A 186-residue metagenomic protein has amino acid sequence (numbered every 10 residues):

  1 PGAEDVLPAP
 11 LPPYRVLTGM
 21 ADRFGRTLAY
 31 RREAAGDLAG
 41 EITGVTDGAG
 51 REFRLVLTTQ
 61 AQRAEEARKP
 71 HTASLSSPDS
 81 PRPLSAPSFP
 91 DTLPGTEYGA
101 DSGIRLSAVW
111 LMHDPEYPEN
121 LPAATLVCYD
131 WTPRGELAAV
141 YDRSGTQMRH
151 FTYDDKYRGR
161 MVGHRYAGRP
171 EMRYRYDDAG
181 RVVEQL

Functional and structural regions predicted by a protein language model:
P1-L186: Extended charged/polar low-complexity repeat regions
